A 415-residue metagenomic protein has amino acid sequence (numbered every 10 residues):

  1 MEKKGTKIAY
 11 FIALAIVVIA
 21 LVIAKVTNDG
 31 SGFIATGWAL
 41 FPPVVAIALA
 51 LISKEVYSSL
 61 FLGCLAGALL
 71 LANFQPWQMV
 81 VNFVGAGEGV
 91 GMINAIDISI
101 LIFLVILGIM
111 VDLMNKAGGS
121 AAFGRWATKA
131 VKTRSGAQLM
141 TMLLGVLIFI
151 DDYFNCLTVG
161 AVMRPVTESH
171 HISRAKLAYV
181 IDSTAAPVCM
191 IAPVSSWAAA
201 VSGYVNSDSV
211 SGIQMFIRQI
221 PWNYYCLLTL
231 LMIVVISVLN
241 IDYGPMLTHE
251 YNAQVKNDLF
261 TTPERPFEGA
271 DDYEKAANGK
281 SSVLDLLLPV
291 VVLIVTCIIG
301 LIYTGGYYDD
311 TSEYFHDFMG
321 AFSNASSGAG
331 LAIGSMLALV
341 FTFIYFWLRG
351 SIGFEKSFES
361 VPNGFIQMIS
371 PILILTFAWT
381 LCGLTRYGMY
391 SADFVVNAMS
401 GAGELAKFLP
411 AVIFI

Functional and structural regions predicted by a protein language model:
M1-K7, V166-L259, Y273-D285: Membrane-core helix-loop-helix motifs of multi-pass transport proteins
K3-A13, P43-L60, Q138, A175-M190 (+2 more regions): Alpha-helical transmembrane segments and their helix-start/interface "positive-inside/aromatic belt" motifs in integral
G5, G30-A35, G85-I98, M215-N223 (+3 more regions): Interfacial loop-to-helix junctions that mark the boundaries of transmembrane helices in multi-pass membrane
Y10-A24, P42-I52, G63-L70, F103-D112 (+9 more regions): Hydrophobic core segments of alpha-helical transmembrane domains in multi-pass membrane transport and ion-translocation
G30-T36, Y57-V84, I302-F318, T385-A398: Interfacial/capping segments of alpha-helical transmembrane domains
S53, Y57-G118, T128-K132, M142 (+4 more regions): Membrane-interface helix-loop-helix modules in multi-pass membrane proteins
Q75-A178, R349-I415: Membrane-embedded alpha-helical segments and adjacent helix-loop junctions characteristic of multi-pass solute
T229-N324, M336, V340-S360: Long, contiguous bundles of hydrophobic transmembrane helices that form the permeation core of multi-pass
